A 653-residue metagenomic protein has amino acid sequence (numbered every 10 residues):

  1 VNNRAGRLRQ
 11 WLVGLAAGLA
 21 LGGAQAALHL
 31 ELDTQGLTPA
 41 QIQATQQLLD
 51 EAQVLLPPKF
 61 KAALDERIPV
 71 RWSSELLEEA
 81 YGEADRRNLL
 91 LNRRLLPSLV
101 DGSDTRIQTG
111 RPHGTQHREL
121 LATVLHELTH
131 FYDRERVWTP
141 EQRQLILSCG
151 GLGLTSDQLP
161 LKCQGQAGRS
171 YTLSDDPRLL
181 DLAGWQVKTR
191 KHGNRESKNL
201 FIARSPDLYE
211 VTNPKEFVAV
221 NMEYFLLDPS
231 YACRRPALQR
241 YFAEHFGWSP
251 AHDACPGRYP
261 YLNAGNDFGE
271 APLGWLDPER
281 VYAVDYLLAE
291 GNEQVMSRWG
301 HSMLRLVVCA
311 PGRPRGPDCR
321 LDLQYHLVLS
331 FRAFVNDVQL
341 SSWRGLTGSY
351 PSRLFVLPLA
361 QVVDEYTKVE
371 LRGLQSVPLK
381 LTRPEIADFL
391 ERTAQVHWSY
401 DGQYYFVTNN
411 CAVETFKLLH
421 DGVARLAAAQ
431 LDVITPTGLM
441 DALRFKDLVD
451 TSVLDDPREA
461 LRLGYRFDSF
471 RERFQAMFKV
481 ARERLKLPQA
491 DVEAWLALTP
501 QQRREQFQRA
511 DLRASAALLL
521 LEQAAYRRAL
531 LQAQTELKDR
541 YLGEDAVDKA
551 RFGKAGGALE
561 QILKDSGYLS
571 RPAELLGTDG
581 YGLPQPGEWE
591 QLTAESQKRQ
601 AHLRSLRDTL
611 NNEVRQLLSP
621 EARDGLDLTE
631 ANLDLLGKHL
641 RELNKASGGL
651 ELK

Functional and structural regions predicted by a protein language model:
N2-L12: Bacterial N-terminal signal peptides that target proteins for export
W11-G22: Bacterial N-terminal signal peptides
A27-G102, Q164: Auxiliary, metal-adjacent structural segments of Zn-dependent hydrolase domains
T34-Q43, I107-E119, R204-Y209, A289-E293 (+2 more regions): Second-shell loop/turn segments in exported
G82, N88-T123, G151, R280-L371 (+3 more regions): Glycine-rich catalytic cores of cysteine/serine-nucleophile enzymes that process amide/ester linkages in cell-envelope
S103-T109, E119, R134, W138-E210 (+3 more regions): Activation targets extended, charge/polar-rich intrinsically disordered C-terminal tails
T123-E135: Catalytic glutamate of the conserved HExxH
T189-K198, G274-V281, M296-S297, H301 (+1 more regions): Active-site-adjacent bridging/hinge elements
